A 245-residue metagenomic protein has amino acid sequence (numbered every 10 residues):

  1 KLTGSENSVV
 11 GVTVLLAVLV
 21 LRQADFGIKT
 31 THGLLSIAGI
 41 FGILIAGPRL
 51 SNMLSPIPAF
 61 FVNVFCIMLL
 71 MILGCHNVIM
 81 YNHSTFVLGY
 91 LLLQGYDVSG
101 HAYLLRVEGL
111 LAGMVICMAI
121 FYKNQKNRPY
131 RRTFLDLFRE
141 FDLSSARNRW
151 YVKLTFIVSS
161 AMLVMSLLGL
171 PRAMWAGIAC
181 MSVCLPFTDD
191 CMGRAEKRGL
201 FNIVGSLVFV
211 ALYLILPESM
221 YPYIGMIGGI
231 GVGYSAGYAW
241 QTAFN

Functional and structural regions predicted by a protein language model:
K1-G231, S235-N245: Alpha-helical transmembrane segments and their membrane-interface boundaries that form or gate the permeation pathway
